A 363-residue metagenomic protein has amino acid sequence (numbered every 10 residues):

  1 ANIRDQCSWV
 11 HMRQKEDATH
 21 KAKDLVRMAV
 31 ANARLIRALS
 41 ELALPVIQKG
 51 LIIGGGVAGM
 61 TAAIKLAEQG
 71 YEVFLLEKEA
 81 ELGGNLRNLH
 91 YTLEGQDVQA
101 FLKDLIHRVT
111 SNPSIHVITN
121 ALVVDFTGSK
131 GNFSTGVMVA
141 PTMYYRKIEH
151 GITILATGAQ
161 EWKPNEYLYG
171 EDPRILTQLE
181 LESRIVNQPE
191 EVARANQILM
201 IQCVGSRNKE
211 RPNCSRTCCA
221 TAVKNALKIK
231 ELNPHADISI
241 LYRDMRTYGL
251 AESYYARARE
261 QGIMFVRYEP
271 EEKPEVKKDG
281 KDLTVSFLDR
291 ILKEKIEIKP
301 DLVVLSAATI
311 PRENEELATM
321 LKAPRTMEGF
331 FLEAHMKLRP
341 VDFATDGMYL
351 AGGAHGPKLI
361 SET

Functional and structural regions predicted by a protein language model:
A1-T363: Residues forming the flavin
